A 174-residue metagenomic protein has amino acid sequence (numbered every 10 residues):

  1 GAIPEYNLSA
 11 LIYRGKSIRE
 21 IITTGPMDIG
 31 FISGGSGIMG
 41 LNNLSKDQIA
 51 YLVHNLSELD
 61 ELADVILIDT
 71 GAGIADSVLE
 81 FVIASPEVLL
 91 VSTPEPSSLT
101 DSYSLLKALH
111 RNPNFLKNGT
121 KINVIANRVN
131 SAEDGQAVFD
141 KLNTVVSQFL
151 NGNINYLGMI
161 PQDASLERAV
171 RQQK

Functional and structural regions predicted by a protein language model:
G1-E61, R168-Q172: P-loop/Walker-type NTP enzyme "switch/lid" segment
L56-L62, A75-S97: Inter-motif core of Ras-like GTPase G domains
T93-P94, I122-A137, M159-E167: G-domain G4 guanine-recognition motif of GTPases
L99-K117: Conserved C-terminal guanine-recognition region of P-loop GTPase G domains, centered on the G4
R111-N118, V145-N153: Arginine/glycine-rich "motif VI" loop of SF2 helicases in the C-terminal RecA-like domain
S147-K174: Beta-strand-loop-alpha "switch" segments that mediate conformational coupling across diverse proteins
